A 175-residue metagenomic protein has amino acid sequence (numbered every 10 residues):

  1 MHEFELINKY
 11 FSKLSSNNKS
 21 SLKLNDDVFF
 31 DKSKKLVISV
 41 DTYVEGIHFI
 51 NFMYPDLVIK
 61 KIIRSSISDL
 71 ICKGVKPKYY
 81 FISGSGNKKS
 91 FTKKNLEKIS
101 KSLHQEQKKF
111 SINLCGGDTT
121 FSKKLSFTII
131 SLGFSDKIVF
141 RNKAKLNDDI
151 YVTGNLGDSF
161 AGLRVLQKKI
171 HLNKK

Functional and structural regions predicted by a protein language model:
M1-K175: Helix-biased detector of long, well-ordered alpha-helical tracts
